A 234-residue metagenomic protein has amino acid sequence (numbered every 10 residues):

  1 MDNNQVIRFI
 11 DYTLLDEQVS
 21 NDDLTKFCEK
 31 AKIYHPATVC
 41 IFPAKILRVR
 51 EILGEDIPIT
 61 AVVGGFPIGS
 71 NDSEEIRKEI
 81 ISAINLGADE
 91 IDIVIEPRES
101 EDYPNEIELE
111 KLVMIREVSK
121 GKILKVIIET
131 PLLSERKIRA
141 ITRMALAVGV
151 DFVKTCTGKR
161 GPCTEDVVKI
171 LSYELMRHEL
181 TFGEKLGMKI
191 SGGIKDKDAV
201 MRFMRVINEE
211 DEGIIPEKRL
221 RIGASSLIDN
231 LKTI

Functional and structural regions predicted by a protein language model:
M1-K26, L146, S172-K185, K195-I234: Alpha/beta catalytic cores of nucleotide-metabolism and tRNA/nucleoside-modifying enzymes
M1-N85, M144: Conserved N-terminal beta1-alpha1 strand-loop-helix module at the mouth
N3, R116, K122-V126: Mobile, glycine- and charge-enriched loop segments and immediately flanking short secondary-structure elements within
V6-L14, A37-I41, P58-G64, I91-I93 (+4 more regions): Hydrophobic faces of well-ordered beta-strands that scaffold small-molecule active sites in alpha/beta enzyme cores
D11, V49, A83, V126 (+3 more regions): Conserved, mostly hydrophobic/aromatic
I41-P58, N71-R77, P97-V118, L132-I138 (+3 more regions): Active-site-adjacent beta->alpha loops and helix N-cap segments on the catalytic face of soluble alpha/beta enzymes
A61-S70, N85-S100, A147-E165, I190-I234: Glycine-rich phosphate-binding active-site loops on the catalytic face of alpha/beta enzymes
I123-E129, L133-T157: A contiguous pocket-lining binding segment that forms or flanks enzyme active sites
